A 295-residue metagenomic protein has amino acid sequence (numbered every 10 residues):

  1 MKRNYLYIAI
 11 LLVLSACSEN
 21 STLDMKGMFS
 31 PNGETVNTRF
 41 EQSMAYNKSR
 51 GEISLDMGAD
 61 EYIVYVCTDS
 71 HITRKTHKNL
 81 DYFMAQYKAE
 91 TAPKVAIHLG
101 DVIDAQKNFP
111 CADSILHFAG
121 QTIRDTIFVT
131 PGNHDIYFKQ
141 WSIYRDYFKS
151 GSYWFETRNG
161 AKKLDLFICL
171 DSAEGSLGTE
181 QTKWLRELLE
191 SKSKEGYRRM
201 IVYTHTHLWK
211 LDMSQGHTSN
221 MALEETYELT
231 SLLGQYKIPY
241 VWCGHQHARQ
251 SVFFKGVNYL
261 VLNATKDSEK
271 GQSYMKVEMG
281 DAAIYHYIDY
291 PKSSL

Functional and structural regions predicted by a protein language model:
K2-A9: Sec-dependent signal peptide recognition, specifically the positively charged N-region followed immediately by
V13-A16: C-terminal motif of bacterial Sec signal peptides marking the signal peptidase cleavage site
E19-P110: N-terminal active-site segment of His-dependent metallophosphoesterases
S21-M44, R249-L295: Binuclear metal-dependent phosphoesterase catalytic core
I53-Y65, W154-C169, R199, F253-Y259 (+1 more regions): Beta-strand-turn-beta hairpins that frame and shape the catalytic cleft of phosphate-ester-processing enzymes
D69, G100-D101, G132-N133, H205 (+1 more regions): Active-site glycine-centered loops adjacent to acidic/histidine catalytic or metal-binding residues that shape
K78-R158: Core catalytic region of metal-dependent phosphoesterases/phosphodiesterases, especially metallo-beta-lactamase-like
A85-A96, Q121-T122, T126, S176-Y259 (+2 more regions): His/acidic metal-ligating clusters that form di-metal
